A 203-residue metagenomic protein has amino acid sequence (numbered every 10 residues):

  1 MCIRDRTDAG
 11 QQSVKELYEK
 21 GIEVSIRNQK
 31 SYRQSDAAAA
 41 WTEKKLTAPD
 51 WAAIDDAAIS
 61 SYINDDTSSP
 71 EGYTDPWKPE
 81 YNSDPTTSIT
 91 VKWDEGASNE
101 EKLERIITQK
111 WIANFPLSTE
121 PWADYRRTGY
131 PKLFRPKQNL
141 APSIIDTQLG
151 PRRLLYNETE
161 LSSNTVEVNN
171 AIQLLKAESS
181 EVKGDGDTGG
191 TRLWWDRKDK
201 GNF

Functional and structural regions predicted by a protein language model:
M1-R6: Conserved small/polar residues in nucleotide/adenosyl-binding loops
T7-V14: Structural helix-adjacent loops and short alpha-helical linkers that scaffold large soluble proteins
I26, Y32, W41-F203: C-terminal functional modules
